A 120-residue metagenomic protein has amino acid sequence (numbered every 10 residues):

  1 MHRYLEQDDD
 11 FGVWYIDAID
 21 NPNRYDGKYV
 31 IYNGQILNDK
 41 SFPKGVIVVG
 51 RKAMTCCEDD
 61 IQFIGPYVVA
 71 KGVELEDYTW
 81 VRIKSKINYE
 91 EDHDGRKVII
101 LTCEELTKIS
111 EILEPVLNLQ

Functional and structural regions predicted by a protein language model:
M1-Q120: OB-fold and OB-like single-stranded nucleic-acid-recognition modules and their adjacent interaction interfaces
